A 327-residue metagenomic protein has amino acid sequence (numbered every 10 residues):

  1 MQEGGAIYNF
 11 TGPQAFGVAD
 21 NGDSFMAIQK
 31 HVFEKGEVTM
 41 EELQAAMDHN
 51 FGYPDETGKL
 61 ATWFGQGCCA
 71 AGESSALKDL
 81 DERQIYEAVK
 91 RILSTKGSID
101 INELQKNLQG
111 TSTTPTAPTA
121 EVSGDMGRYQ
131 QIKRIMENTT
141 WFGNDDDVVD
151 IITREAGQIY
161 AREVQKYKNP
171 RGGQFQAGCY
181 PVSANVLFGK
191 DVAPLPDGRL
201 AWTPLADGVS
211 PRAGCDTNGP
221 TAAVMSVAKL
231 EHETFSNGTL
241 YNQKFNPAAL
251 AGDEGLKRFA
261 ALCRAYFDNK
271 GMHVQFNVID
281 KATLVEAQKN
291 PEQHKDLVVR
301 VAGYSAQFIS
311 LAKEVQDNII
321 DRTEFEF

Functional and structural regions predicted by a protein language model:
M1-F327: Acidic, glycine-enriched catalytic cores built around paired aspartates
